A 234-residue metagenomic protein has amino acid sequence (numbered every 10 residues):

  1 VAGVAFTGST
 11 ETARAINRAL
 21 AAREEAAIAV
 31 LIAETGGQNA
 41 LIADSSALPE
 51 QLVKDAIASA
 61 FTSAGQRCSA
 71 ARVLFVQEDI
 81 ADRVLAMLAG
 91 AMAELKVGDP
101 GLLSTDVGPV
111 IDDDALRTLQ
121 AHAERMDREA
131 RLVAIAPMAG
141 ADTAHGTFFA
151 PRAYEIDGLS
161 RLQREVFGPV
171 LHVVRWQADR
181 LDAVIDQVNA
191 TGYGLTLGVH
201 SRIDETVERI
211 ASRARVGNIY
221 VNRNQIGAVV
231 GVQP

Functional and structural regions predicted by a protein language model:
V1-V4, R215-G217: Glycine-enriched alpha-helix->loop->beta-strand junction motifs that scaffold or abut catalytic
G3, T10-L159, D179-D182, D186 (+1 more regions): ALDH superfamily catalytic-core signature
G3-F6, T196-G198: Short catalytic-loop micro-motif centered on adjacent basic/acidic residues
K96, A144-P234: Conserved C-terminal structural/oligomerization subdomain of aldehyde/semialdehyde dehydrogenase
